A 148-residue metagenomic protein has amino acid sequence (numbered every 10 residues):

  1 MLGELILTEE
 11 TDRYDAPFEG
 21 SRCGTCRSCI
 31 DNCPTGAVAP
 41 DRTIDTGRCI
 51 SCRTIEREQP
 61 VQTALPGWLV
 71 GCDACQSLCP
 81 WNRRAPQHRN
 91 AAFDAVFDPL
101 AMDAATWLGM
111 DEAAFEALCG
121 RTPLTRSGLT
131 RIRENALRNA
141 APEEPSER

Functional and structural regions predicted by a protein language model:
M1-N32: Ferredoxin-type iron-sulfur electron-transfer modules and their immediate structural context
T11-G20, P40, Q59-P60, N82-Q87: Inter-helical turn/loop segments and adjacent helix faces that build the functional surface of alpha-helical bundle
Y14-G24, V61-C72: Immediate flanking context of iron-sulfur cluster ligation sites
S28-I50, L65-A92: Iron-sulfur cluster-binding cysteine motifs and their immediate structural context in ferredoxin-like electron-transfer
C52-R53, C79, R83-E112: Conserved Radical SAM active-site core
R53, R57-V70, A101-T125: Short Fe-S-cluster ligation motifs
R83, A140-E147: Alpha-helix capping and inter-helical loop/turn segments
A117-G120, T125-E143: Long, compositionally biased charged/polar accessory segments in the mid-to-C-terminal portions of proteins
